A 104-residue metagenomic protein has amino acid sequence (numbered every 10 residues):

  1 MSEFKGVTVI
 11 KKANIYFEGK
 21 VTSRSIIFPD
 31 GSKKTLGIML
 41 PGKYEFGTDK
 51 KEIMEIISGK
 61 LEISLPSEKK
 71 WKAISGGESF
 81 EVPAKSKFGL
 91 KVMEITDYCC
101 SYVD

Functional and structural regions predicted by a protein language model:
M1-S32: A short, N-terminal "cap"/entry segment at the start of jelly-roll beta-barrel domains of the cupin/DSBH fold
I27-D49, S79-A84: Conserved short histidine dyad/triad with adjacent acidic residue
E45, S67-K70, V103: A structural signal for the main folded, soluble domain(s) of proteins
F46, I63, C99-C100: Short hydrophobic/aromatic-rich beta-strand segments that constitute the beta-sheet cores of beta-sandwich/beta-barrel
D49-I63: Short, conserved beta-strand element in jelly-roll/cupin
P66-K85: Short acidic-glycine-tyrosine-enriched beta hairpin
P83-D104: Ligand-binding loop in jelly-roll beta-barrel domains
